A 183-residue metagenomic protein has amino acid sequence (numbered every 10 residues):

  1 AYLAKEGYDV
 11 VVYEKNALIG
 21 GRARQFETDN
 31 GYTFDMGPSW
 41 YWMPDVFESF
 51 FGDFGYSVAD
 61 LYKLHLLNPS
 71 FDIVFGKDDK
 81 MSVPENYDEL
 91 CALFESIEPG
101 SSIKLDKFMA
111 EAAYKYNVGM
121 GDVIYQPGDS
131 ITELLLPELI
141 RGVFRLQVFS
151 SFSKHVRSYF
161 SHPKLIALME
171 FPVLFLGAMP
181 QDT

Functional and structural regions predicted by a protein language model:
A1-N117: N-terminal glycine-rich phosphate/pyrophosphate-binding loop and immediately adjacent elements
G76-T183: Rossmann-like flavin
